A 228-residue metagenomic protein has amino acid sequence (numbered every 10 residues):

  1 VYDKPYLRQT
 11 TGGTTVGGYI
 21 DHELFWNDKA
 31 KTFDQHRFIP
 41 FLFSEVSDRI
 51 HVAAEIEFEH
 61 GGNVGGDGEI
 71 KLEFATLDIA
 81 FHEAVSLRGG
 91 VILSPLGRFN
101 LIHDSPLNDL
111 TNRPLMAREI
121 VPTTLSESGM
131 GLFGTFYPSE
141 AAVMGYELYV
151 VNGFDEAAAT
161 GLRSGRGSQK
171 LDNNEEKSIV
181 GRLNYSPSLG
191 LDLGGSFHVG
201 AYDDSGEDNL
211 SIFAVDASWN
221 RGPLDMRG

Functional and structural regions predicted by a protein language model:
V1, G18-I20, F213, G222: Exposed, low-complexity/repetitive linear segments and helix-based recognition motifs, biased toward charged/polar
V1-K4, G228: Short intrinsically disordered, low-complexity coil segments enriched in acidic
D3-E156, E175-V180, N184-D192: Outer membrane beta-barrel
N112-M116, R163-G167, D203: Extracytoplasmic loops and strand-loop junctions of Gram-negative outer membrane beta-barrel proteins
T123, K170-K177, D203-I212: Active-site glycine- and acidic-residue-rich loops that bind and position anionic ligands or nucleotide-like cofactors
V143-G145, A157-L162, G194-S196, G206-D208: A short secondary-structure junction signal
Y149, G153-Q169, G200: Active-site-proximal beta-alpha loop/turn segments in soluble metabolic enzymes
Y185-G228: Detector for outer-membrane/organellar transmembrane beta-barrel domains, recognizing the amphipathic beta-strand
